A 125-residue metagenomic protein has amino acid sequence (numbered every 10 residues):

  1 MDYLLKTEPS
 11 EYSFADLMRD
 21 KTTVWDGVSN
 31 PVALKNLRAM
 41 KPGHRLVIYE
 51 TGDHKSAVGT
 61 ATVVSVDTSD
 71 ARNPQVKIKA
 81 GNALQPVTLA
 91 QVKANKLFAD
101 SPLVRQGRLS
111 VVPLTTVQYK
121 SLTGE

Functional and structural regions predicted by a protein language model:
M1-K41: Compositionally biased, charged N-terminal/linker segments
M1-S10, S29, T68-E125: Contiguous surface segments at macromolecular interaction interfaces
A39, K55, D70-R72: A generic structural micro-feature
V47-I48, T62: Hydrophobic beta-strand signal
Y49-K55: Short, charged beta-turn/beta-strand-edge "cap" motif at the junction between a beta-strand and an adjacent loop
E50, S65-T68: Conserved "cap/hinge" positions at secondary-structure junctions
S56-V66: Short beta-strand-centered aromatic/proline hotspots
